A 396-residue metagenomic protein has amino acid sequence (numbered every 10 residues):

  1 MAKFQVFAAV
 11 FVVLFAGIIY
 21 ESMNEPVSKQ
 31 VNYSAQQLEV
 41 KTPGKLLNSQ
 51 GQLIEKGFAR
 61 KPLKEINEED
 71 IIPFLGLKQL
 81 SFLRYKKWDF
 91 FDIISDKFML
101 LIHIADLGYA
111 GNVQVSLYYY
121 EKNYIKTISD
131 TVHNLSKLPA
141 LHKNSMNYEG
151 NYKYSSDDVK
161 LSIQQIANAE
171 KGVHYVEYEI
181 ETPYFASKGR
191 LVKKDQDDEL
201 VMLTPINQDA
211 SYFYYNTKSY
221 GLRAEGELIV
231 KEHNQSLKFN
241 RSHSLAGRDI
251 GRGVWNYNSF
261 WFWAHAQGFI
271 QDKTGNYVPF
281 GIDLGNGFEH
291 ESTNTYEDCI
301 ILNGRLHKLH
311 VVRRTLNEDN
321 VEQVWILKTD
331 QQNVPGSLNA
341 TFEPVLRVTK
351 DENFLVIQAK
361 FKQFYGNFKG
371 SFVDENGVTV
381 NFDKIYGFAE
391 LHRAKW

Functional and structural regions predicted by a protein language model:
A2-P26: Terminal signal-anchor or tail-anchor transmembrane helices that tether membrane-associated enzymes to cellular
S22, P26-W396: Structured soluble/peripheral alpha/beta segments that form catalytic or ligand/cofactor-binding pockets
